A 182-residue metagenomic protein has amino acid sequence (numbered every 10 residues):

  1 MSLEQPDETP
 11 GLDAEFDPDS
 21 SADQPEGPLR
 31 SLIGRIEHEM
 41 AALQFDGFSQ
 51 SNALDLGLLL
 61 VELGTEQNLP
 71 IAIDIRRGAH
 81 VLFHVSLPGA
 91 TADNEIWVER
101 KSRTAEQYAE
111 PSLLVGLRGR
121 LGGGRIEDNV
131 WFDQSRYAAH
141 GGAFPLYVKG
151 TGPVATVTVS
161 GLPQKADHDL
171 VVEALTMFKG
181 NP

Functional and structural regions predicted by a protein language model:
S2-T91: Intrinsically disordered, low-complexity terminal regulatory regions
I33-H38, R120, G124, Y147-K149: Short amphipathic alpha-helical segments, especially helix-boundary/capping motifs
S51-L54, G119-D128, G180-P182: Short, positively charged
T65-V130: Structured interaction and signal-relay segments at domain junctions
E66-Q67, K149-G150, M177-P182: Secondary-structure boundary elements
E106-A109, H168-P182: Short, solvent-exposed cationic patches
E127-T176: Extended hydrophobic
